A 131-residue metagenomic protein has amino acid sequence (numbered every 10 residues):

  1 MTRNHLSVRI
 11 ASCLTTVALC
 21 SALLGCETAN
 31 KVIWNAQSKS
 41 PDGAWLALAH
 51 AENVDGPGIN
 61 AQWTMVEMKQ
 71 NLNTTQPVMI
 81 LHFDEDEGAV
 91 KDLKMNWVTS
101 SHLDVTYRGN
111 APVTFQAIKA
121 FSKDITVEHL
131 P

Functional and structural regions predicted by a protein language model:
M1-L24: Sec-dependent bacterial lipoprotein signal peptides
E27, F83-P131: Acidic, small-residue rich beta-repeat scaffolds with periodic aromatic anchors
E27-S38: Bacterial Sec signal peptide processing site at the extreme N-terminus
L46-A47: Acidic/hydrophobic-patterned starts of short beta strands in beta-sheet-rich repeat architectures
H50-H102: Mature extracytoplasmic domains of secretory-pathway proteins
